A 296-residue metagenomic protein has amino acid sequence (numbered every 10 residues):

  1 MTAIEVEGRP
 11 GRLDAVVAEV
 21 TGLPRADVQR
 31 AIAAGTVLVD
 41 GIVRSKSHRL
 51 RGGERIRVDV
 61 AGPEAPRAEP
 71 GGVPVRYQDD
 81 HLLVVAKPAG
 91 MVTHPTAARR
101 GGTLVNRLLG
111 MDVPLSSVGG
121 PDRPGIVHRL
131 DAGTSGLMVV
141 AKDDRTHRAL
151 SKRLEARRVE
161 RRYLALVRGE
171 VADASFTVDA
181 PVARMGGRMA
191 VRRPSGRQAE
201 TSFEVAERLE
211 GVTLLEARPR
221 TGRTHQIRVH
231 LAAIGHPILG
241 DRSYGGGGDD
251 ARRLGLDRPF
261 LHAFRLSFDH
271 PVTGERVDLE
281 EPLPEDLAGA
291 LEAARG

Functional and structural regions predicted by a protein language model:
M1-G296: RNA pseudouridine synthases
